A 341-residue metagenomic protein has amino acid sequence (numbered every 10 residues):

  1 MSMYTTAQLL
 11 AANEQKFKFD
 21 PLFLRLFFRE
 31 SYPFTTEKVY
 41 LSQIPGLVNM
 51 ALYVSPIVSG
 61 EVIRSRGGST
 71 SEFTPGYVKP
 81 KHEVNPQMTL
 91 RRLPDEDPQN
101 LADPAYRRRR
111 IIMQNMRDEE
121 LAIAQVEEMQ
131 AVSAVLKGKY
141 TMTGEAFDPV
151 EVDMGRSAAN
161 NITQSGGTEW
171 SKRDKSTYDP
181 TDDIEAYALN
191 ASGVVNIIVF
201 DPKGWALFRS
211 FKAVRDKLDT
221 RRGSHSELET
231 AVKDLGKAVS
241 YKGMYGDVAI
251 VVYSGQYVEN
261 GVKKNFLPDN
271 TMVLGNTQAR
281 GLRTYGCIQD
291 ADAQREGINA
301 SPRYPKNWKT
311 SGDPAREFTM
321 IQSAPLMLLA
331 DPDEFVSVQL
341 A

Functional and structural regions predicted by a protein language model:
M1-L41, P332-A341: N-terminal alpha-helical "arm" segments
M3-D20, F147-T177: Hydrophobic alpha-helical segments and helix pairs
N13-E14, D182-Y187, M327: Short, Φ-rich (hydrophobic/aromatic) sequence segments
P21, S42-P45, A51-P56, G275-N276 (+2 more regions): Pocket-edge structural micro-motifs
E30-P98: Assembly/oligomerization interface modules of large self-assembling protein complexes
P80-S157, P180-D183, Y187-G204, A315-I321: Long, contiguous amphipathic alpha-helices that act as assembly "spine/axial" helices in icosahedral shell and virion
E169-I198, P202-F211, R215-D219, H225-T230 (+1 more regions): Acidic/histidine-enriched, beta-strand-rich ligand/metal-binding domains
R215-A341: Sequence/fold signature of self-assembling virion shell proteins
